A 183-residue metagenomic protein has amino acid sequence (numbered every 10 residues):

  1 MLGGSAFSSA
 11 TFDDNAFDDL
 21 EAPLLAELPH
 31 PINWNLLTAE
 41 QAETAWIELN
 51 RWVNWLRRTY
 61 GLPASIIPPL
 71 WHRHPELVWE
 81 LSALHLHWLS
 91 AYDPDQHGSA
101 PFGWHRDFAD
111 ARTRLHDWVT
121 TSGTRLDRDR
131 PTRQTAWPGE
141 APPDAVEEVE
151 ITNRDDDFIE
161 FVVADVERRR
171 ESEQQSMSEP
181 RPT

Functional and structural regions predicted by a protein language model:
M1-V78, S82-T183: Long acidic/polar interaction regions in large eukaryotic complex-forming proteins
